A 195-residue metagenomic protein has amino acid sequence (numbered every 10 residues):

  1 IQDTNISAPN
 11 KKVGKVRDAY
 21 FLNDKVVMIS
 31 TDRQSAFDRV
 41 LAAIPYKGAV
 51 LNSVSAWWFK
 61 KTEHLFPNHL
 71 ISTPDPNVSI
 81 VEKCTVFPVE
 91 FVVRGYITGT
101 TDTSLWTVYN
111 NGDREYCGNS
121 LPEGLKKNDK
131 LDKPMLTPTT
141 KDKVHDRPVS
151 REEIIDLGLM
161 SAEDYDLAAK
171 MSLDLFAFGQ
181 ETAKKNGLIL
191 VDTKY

Functional and structural regions predicted by a protein language model:
I1-D142: Active-site loop/lid in soluble adenylation, ligation, and acyl-transfer enzymes
V13-G14, S150, I189: Secondary-structure junction/capping motif
L51-F59, I155, Y165-A169: Generic detector of well-ordered alpha-helical segments enriched in charged/polar residues, highlighting helical
A56, R151, Q180: Short glycine-/small-residue-rich flexible loop motifs, especially phosphate/cofactor-binding loops
V93, V191-Y195: Conserved metal-phosphate-binding beta-hairpin within the catalytic cores of diverse ATP-dependent phosphoryl-transfer
L131-S161: A short mid-domain helix/strand-loop element embedded in enzyme catalytic domains that forms or borders the active-site
M160-V191: A long amphipathic alpha-helix within ATP-dependent nucleotide-binding catalytic cores
